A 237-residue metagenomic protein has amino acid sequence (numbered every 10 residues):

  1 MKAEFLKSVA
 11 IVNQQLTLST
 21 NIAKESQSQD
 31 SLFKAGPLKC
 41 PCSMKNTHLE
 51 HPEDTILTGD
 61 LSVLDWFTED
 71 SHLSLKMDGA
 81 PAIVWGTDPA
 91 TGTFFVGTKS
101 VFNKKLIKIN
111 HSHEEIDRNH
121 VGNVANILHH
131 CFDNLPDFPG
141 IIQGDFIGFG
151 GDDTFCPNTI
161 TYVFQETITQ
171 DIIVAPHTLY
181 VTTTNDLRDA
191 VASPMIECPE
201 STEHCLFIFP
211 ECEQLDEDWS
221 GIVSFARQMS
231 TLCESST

Functional and structural regions predicted by a protein language model:
F5-V9, Q15-L18, F33-P81, T93-F155: Active-site-proximal "nucleotidyltransferase
Q14-Q15, Q27-Q29: Low-complexity, intrinsically disordered or signal/transmembrane-proximal segments
A23, D30-A35: Low-complexity, intrinsically disordered segments with a bias for serine/threonine
S74-K76, V84-G86, I173-H177: A structural signal for short, well-ordered beta-strand segments and their strand-loop junctions that often border
V84-G86, K105-L106, T184-L187: Short helix/loop capping segments that flank catalytic or ligand/cofactor-binding pockets
G86-G92, T169: Short acidic-glycine loop/turn motifs at beta-strand connectors
I116-C205, C212: Internal, well-ordered alpha/beta segment that forms a basic, Gly-enriched binding/recognition surface
C205-T237: Charged C-terminal transducer/switch regions of large nucleotide-driven machines
